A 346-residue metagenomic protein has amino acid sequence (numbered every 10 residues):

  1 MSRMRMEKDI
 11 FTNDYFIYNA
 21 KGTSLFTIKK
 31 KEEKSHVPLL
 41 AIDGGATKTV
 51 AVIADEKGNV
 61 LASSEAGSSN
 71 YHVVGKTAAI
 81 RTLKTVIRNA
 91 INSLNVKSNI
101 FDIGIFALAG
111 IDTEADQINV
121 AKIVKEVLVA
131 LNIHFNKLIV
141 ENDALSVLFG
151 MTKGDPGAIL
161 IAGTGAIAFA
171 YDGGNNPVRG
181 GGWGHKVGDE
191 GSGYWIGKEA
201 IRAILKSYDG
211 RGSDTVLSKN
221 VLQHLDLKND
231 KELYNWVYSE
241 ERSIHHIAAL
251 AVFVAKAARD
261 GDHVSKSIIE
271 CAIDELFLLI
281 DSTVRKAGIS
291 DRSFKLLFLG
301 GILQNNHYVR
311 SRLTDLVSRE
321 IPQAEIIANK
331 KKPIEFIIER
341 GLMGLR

Functional and structural regions predicted by a protein language model:
S2-N99, L131, M151-A158, I204-R346: ATP-binding/phosphotransfer module of carbohydrate and carboxylate kinases, centering on a glycine-rich
T47, G110-I111, T164-I167: Short glycine-rich anion-binding loops that position phosphate/pyrophosphate groups of nucleotides and phosphorylated
Y71-V73, A109-I111, G182-E190, Q323-A328: A short glycine/serine-rich beta->alpha loop
I91-V127, I139-V140, M151-T152: Short beta-strand-loop/turn "lid" adjacent to the catalytic site in phosphate-handling enzymes
A130-I159, A170-V178: Active-site neighborhood for divalent-cation/phosphate handling
K137-L145, I161-A162, E325-I334: Active-site nucleophile and cofactor-binding loops and adjacent substrate-binding regions of central metabolic enzymes
D155-R211: Glycine-rich phosphate-binding loop of actin/hexokinase-like ATP-binding domains
